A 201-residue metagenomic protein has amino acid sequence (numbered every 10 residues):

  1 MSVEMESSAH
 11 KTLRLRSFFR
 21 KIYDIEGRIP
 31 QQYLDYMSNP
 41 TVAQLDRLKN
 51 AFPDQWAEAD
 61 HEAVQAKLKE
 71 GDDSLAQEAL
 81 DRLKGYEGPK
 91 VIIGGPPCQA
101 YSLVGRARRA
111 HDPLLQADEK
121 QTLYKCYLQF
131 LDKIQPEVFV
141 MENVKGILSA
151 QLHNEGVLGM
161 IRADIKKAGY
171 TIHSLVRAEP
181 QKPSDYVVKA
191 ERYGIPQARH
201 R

Functional and structural regions predicted by a protein language model:
M1, P89-V91, E137-V138, R201: Beta-sheet entry/capping signal
M1-M5, K90-G94, K182-E191: Extended hydrophobic secondary-structure segments that form protein cores and membrane-embedded regions
M1-P40: Conserved S-adenosyl-L-methionine
V3-E6, P96, E142-V144, V176: Glycine-rich, histidine-containing beta strand-loop boundary motifs that form or position
S7-K11, L15, D73, Q77 (+4 more regions): A broad, structural surface signal
E26-A76, L175-Y186: Charged, glycine/proline-rich intrinsically disordered loops and linkers
P53-D54, H61-K120: Mobile, glycine- and charge-enriched loop segments and immediately flanking short secondary-structure elements within
R82-L83, Y101-R201: Class I S-adenosyl-L-methionine
